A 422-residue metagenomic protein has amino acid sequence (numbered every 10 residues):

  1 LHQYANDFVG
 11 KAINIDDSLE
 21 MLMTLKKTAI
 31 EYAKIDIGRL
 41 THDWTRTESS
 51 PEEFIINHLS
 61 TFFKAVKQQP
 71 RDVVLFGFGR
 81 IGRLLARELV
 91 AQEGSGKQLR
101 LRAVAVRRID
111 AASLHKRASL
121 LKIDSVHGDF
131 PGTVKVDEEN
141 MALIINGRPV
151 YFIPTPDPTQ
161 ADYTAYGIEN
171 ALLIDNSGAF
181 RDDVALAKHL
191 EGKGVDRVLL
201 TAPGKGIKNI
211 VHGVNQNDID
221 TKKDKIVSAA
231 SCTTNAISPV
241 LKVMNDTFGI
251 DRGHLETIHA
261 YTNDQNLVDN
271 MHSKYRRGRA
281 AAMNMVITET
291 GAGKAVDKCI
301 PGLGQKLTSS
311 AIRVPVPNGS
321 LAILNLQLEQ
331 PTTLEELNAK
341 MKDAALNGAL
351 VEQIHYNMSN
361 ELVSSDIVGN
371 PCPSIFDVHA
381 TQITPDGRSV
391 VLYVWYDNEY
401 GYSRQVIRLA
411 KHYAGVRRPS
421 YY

Functional and structural regions predicted by a protein language model:
L1-N266, M271-K274, G278, T384 (+2 more regions): N-terminal Rossmann-like NAD(P) cofactor-binding subdomain of oxidoreductases, focused on the glycine-rich
H2-V66, S309, L321, N325-Y422: C-terminal active-site/capping subdomain that shapes the small-molecule cofactor and substrate pocket of enzyme
I13, F76, R80, L84 (+12 more regions): Conserved active-site and cofactor/substrate-binding residues in soluble primary-metabolism enzymes
P70, K223-D224, A280-A282, G319-I323 (+1 more regions): Short, solvent-exposed beta-strand edge segments and adjacent coil->beta transition regions
V106-D110, G204-K205, S231-T233, T257-D264 (+4 more regions): Glycine-rich beta-alpha junction loops
N176-S177, G204-I207, H212-G213, K222-A230 (+11 more regions): Tubulin/FtsZ superfamily GTPase core signature
G249-A311, L326: Catalytic core of tubulin tyrosine ligase-like
